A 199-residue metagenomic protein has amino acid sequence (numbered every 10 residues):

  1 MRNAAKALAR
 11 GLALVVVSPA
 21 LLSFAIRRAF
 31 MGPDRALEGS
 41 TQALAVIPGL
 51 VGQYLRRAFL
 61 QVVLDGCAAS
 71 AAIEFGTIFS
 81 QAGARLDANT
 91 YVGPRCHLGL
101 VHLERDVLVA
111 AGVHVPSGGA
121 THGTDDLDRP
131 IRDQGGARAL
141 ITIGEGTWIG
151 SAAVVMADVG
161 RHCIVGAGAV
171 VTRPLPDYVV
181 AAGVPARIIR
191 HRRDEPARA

Functional and structural regions predicted by a protein language model:
M1, R198-A199: Polar low-complexity intrinsically disordered regions
M1-S70: A transmembrane-helix-recognition feature enriched in membrane-embedded lipid enzymes and envelope glyco-/phospholipid
P19-I26, T77-I78, P116-S117, R129 (+1 more regions): Short, highly charged low-complexity linear segments
I47-L60, D65-G66, F75-D87, Y91-V159 (+2 more regions): Flexible, glycine/small-residue-enriched loop-and-beta-strand segment within the central core of proteins
H102, R173-P174: Conserved functional loop/turn residues at catalytic and ligand-binding sites
S151-I164, A169-R173: Beta-rich strand-turn-strand
Y178-V179: Extracellular disulfide-bonded cysteine-rich modules/repeats
